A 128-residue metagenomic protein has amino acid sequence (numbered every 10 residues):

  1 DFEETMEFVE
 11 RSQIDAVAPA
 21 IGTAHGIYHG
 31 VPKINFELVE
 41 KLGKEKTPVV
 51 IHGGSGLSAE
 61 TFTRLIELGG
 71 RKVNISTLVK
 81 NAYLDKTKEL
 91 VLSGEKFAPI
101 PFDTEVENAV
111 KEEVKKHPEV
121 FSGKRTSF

Functional and structural regions predicted by a protein language model:
D1-E45, A59, T63-L68, N81 (+2 more regions): Alpha/beta enzyme core
V17-P19, V49-G53, R71-I75: Hydrophobic faces of well-ordered beta-strands that scaffold small-molecule active sites in alpha/beta enzyme cores
P19, G26, S55, T77 (+1 more regions): Flexible, active-site-adjacent loop/turn segments at secondary-structure boundaries
I21-A24, T47, G69, E95-P99 (+1 more regions): Generic, low-specificity signal for short hydrophobic/alpha-helical stretches with a mild N-terminal bias, encompassing
Y28-V31, I51-G54, S76, V106: Glycine- and other small-residue-rich loops at beta-strand/loop junctions that grip anionic moieties
T47-V50, K80-A82, T104-E107: Short C-terminal domain-edge/linker segments immediately following a structured domain
I66-K96: A hydrophobic, small-residue-rich beta->alpha segment in the mid-to-C-terminal subdomain of diverse proteins
E89-F128: Extended, intrinsically disordered, low-complexity segments
